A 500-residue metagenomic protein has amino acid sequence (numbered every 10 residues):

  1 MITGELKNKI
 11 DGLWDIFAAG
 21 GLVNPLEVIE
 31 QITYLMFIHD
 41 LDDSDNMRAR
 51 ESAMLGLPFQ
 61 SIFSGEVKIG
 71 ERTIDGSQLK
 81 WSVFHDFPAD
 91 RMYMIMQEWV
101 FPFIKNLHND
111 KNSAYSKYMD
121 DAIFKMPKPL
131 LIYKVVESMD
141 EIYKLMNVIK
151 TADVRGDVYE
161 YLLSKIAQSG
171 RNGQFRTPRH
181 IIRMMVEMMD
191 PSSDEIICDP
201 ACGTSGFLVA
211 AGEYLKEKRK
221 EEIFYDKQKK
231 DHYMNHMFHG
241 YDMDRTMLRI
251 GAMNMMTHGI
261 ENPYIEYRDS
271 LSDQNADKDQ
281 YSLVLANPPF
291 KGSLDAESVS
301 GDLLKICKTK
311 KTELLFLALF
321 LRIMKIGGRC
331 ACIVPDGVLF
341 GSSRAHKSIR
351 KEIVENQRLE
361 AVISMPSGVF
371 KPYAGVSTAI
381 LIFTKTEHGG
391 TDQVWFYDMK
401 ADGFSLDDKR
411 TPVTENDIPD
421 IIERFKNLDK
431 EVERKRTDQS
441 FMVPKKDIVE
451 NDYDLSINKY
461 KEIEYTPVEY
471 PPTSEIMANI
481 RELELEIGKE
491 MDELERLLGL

Functional and structural regions predicted by a protein language model:
M1-S193, Y264-N275, S364-G368, T391-S405 (+1 more regions): Non-catalytic, mostly N-terminal accessory regions of nucleic-acid modification and defense proteins
V28, I32, M243-I250, I265 (+1 more regions): Conserved Class I SAM-dependent methyltransferase catalytic core
D42, T204, T246, S272 (+5 more regions): Conserved nucleotide-binding/hydrolysis micro-motifs of P-loop NTPases
V148, A201, G240-D244, L283 (+7 more regions): Hydrophobic alpha-helical scaffolding
N172-A286, K291-D295, D302-L303, K310 (+4 more regions): Conserved S-adenosyl-L-methionine
M256, P289, K325, R329 (+11 more regions): Hydrophobic alpha-helix feature that most strongly marks membrane-spanning transmembrane helices and their immediate
Y281-N287, S293, L321, I463 (+2 more regions): DNA target-recognition domains and sequence-specific DNA-contacting regions of bacterial/archaeal
R358-L359, K371-I421: C-terminal, active-site-flanking charged/polar segments
